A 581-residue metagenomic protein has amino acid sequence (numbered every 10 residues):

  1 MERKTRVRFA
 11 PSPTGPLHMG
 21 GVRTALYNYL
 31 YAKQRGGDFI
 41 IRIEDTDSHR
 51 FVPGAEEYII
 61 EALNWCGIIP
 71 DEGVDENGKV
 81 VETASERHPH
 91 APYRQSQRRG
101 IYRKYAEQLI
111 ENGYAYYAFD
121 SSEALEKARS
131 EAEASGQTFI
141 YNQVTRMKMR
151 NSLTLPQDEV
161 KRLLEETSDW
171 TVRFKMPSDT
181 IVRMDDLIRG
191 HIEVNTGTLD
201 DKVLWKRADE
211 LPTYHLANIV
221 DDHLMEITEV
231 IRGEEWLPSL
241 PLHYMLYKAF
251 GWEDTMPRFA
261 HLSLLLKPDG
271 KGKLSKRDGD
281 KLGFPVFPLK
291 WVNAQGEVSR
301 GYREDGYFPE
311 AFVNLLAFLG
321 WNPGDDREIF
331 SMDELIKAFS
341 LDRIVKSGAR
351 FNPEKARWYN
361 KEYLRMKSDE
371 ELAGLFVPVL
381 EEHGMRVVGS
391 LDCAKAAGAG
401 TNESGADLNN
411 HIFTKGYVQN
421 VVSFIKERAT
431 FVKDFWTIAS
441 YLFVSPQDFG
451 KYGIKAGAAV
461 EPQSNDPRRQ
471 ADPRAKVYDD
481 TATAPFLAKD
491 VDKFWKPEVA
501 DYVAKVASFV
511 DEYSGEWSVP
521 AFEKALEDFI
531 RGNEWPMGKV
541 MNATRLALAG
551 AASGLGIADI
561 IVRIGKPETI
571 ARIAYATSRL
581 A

Functional and structural regions predicted by a protein language model:
E2-Q137, P238-A249, A311: N-terminal Rossmann-like or analogous alpha/beta NTP/dinucleotide-binding catalytic cores that position adenine
N28, I59, L109, G113 (+8 more regions): Residue-level signal for inorganic ion chemistry
K33-D47, L216-I231, D254-L266, I557-A558 (+2 more regions): Glycine-rich phosphate/pyrophosphate-binding loops and their adjacent beta-strand/loop elements at enzyme active sites
P92-S96, W205-R207, M225-W236, L266-L315 (+5 more regions): Conserved phosphate-binding loops in nucleotide/dinucleotide-binding enzymes
Y117, S121-D278, P285, V298 (+3 more regions): Active-site cores that bind ATP or allylic diphosphates and position pyrophosphate for catalysis
P323-E382, V387, T414-Q419, S423: Active-site-proximal acidic segments at structured loop/helix or strand boundaries that coordinate catalytic metals
D369-A394, G405-G457, R469-N533: Small-residue-rich helix-loop
W517-L580: Charged substrate- and nucleic-acid-binding regions of tRNA-handling and nucleotidyl-transfer enzymes, centered on
